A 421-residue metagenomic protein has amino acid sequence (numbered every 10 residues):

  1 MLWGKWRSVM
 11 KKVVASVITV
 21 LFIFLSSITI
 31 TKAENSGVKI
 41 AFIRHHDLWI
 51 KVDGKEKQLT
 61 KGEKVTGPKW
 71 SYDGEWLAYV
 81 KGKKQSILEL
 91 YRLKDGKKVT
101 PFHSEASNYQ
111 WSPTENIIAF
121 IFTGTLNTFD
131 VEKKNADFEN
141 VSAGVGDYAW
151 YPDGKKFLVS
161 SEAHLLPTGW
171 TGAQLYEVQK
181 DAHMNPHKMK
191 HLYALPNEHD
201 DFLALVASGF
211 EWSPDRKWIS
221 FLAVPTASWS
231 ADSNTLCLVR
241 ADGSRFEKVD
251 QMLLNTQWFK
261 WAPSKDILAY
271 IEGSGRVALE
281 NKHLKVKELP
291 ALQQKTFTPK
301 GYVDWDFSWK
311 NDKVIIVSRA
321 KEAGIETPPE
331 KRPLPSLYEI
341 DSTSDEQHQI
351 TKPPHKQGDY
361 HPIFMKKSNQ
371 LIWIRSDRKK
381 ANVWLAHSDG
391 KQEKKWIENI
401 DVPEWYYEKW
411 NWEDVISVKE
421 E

Functional and structural regions predicted by a protein language model:
L2-V13: Positively charged n-region of N-terminal signal peptides that target proteins for export
K11, F22-E421: Sequence signature of WD/YWTD-type beta-propeller architectures
